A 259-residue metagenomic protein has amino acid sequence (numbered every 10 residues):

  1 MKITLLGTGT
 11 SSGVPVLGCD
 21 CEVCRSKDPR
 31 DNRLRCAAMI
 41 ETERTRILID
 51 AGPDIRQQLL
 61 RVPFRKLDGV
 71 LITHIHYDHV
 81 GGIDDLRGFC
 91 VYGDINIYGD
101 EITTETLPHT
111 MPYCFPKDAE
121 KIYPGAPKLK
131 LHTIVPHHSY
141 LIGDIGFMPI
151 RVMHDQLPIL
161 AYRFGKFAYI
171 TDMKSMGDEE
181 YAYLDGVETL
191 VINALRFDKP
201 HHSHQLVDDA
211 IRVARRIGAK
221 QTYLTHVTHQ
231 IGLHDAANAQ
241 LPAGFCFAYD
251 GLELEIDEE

Functional and structural regions predicted by a protein language model:
M1-I170, E179, A237-E258: Binuclear metal-dependent hydrolase catalytic cores
S175-E258: Cap/insert and terminal regions of metallo-dependent hydrolase folds
